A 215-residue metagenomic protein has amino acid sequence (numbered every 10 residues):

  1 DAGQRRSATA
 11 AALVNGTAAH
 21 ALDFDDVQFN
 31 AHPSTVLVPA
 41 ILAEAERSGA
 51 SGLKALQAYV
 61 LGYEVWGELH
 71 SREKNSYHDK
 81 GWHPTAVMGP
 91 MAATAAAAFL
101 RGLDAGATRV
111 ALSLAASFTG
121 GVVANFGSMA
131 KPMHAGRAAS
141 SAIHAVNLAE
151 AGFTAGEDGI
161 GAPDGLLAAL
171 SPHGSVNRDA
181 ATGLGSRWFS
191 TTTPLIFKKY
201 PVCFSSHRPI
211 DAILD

Functional and structural regions predicted by a protein language model:
D1-T193: N-terminal core-entry segment
G185-D215: A conserved active-site cap/scaffold subdomain adjacent to cofactor or substrate pockets
